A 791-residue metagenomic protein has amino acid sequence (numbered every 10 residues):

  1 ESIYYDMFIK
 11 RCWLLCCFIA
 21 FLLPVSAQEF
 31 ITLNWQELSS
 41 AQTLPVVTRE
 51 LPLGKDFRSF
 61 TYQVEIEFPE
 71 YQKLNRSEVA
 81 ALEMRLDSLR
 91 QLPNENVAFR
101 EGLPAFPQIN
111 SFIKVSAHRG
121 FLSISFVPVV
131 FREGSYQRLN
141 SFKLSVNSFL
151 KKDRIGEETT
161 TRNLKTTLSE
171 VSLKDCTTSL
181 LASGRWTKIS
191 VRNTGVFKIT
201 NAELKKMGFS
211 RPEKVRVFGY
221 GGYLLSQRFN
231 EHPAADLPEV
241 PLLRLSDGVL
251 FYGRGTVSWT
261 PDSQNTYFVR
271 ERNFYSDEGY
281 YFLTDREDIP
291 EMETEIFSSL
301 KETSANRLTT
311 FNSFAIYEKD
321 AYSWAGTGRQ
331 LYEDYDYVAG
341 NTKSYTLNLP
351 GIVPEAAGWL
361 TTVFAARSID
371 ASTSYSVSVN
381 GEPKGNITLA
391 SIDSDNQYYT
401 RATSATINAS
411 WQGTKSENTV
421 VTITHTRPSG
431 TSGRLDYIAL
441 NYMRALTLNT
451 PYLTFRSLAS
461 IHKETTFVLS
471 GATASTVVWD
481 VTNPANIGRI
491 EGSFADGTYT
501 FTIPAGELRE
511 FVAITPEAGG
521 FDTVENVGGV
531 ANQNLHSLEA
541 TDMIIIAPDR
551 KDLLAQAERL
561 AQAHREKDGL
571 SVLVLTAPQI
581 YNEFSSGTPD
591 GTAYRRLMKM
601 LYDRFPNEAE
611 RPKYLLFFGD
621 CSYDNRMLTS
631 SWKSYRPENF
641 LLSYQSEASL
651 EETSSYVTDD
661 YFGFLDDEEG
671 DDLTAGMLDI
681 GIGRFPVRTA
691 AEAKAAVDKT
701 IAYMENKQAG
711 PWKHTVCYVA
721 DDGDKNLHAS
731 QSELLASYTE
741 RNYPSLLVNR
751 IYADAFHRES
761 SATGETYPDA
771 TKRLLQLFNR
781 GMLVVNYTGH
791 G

Functional and structural regions predicted by a protein language model:
E1-I31: Bacterial Sec-dependent N-terminal signal peptides
Q28-G791: Cysteine-dependent hydrolase recognition
